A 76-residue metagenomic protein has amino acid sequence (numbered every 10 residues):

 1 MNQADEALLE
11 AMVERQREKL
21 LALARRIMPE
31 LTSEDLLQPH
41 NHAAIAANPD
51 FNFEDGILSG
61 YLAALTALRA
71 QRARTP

Functional and structural regions predicted by a protein language model:
M1-E30: N-terminal acidic leader/helix
D35-A70: Short, charge-rich amphipathic interface segments used for partner binding and complex assembly
A70-P76: Short, charged, intrinsically disordered terminal tails
